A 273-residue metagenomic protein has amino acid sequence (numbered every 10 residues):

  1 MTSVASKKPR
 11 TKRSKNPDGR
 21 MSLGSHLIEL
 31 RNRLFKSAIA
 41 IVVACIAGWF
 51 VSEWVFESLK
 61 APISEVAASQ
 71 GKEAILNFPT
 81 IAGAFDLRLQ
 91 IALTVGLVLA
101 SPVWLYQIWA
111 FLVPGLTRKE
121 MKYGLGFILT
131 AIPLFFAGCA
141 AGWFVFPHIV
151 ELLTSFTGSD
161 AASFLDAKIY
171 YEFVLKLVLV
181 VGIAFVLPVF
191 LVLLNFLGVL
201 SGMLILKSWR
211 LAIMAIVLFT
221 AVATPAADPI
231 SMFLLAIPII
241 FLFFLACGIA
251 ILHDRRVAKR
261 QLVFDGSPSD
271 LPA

Functional and structural regions predicted by a protein language model:
M1-A273: Membrane topogenic/interface segments and analogous intrinsically disordered interaction regions
